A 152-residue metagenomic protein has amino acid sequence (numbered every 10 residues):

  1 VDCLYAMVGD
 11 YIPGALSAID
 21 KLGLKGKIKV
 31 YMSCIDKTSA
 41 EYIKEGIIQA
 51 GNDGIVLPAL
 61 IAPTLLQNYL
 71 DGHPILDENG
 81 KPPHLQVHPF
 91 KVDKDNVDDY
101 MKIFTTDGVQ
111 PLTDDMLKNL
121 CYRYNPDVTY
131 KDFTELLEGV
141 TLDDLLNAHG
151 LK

Functional and structural regions predicted by a protein language model:
V1-E41, P63: Hydrophobic alpha-helical
M7, Y31-M32, I55, E78-Q86: Short catalytic/ligand-gating loop segments at beta-alpha or beta-beta junctions within enzyme catalytic domains
G9, V56, L60, Q110: Electropositive phosphate-/nucleotide-binding environments in soluble metabolic enzymes
D10-Y11, C34-D36, V56, P89-N96: Glycine-rich beta-alpha junction loops
I35-S39, I55-H73: Hydrophobic alpha-helical segments within soluble ligand-binding/sensing domains
E45-V56: Short beta-strand elements at the ligand-binding edges of bilobed clamshell
L65-K152: Hinge/cleft segment of the Venus flytrap/periplasmic-binding protein
